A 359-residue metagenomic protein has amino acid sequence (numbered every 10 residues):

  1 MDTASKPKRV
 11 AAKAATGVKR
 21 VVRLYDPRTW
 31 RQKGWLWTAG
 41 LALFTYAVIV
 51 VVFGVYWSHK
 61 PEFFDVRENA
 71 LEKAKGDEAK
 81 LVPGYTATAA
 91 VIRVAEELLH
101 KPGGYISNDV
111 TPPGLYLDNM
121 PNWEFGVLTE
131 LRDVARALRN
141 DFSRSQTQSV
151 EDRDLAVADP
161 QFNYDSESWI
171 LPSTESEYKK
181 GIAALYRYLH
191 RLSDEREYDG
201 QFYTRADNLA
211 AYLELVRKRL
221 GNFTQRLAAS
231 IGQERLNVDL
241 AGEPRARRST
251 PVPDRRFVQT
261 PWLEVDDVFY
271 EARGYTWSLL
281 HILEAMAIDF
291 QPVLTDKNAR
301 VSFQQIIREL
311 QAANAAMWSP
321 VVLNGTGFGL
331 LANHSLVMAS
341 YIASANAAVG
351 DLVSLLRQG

Functional and structural regions predicted by a protein language model:
M1-V21: N-terminal intrinsically disordered, acidic low-complexity segments at the extreme N-terminus
K19-R31: Juxtamembrane low-complexity tails/linkers enriched in Ser/Thr-Pro and polybasic
W37-V52: Hydrophobic membrane-insertion alpha-helices, especially the h-region of bacterial N-terminal signal peptides
V50-D65: Hydrophobic single-pass membrane-insertion segments
D65-E177: N-terminal Sec/ER secretory leader and immediately downstream segment of secreted/extracellular precursors
V66-L71, D267-Y270, T276-G359: A cross-kingdom marker for long, charged
D109-N119, D165-P172, R256-D266, S319-V337: A cross-kingdom feature marking solvent-exposed beta-strand/loop segments within repeated, beta-rich binding/scaffold
Y178-I307, N314: Extended amphipathic alpha-helical interaction segments
